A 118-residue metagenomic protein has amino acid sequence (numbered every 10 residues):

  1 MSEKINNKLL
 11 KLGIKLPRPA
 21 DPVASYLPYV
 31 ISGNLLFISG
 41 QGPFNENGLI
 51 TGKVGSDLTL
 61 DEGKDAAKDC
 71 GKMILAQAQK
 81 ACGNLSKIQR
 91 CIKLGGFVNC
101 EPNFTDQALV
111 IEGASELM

Functional and structural regions predicted by a protein language model:
M1-M118: Short, polar/acidic, helix-capping and beta-turn segments at strand->helix junctions that line the mouths
